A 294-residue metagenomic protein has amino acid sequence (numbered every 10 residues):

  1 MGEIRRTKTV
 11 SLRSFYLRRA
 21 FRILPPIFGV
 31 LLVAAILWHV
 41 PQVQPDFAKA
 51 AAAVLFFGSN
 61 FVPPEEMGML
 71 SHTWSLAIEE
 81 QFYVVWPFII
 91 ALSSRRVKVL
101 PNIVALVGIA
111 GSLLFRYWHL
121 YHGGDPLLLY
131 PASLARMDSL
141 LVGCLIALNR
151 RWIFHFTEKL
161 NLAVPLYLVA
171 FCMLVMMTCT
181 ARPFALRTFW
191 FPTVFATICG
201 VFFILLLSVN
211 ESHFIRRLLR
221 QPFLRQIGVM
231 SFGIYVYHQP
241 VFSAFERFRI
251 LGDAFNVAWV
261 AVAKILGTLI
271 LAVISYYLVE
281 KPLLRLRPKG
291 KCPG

Functional and structural regions predicted by a protein language model:
M1-S14, I36, V40-P41, P45 (+4 more regions): Alpha-helical transmembrane segments in multi-pass integral membrane proteins
S14-F15, S75-L76, Y83, P101-V104 (+1 more regions): Alpha-helical transmembrane segments and their helix-entry boundary regions
L17-V30, I90, R225: Alpha-helical transmembrane segments of multi-pass membrane proteins
G29-L37: Hydrophobic alpha-helical transmembrane segments that constitute the membrane-spanning cores of multi-pass membrane
V30, K98-W118, P165-M176: Small-polar-interrupted transmembrane alpha-helices in polytopic inner-membrane proteins
K49-M67: Extracytosolic (periplasmic/ER-lumenal) interhelical loops and adjacent juxtamembrane/interface segments of multi-pass
E66-I90: Function-critical hydrophobic alpha-helical transmembrane segments in multi-pass membrane proteins
A77, Q81, L114, V194 (+1 more regions): Active-site His/Glu-centered metal-binding helix of metallohydrolases
